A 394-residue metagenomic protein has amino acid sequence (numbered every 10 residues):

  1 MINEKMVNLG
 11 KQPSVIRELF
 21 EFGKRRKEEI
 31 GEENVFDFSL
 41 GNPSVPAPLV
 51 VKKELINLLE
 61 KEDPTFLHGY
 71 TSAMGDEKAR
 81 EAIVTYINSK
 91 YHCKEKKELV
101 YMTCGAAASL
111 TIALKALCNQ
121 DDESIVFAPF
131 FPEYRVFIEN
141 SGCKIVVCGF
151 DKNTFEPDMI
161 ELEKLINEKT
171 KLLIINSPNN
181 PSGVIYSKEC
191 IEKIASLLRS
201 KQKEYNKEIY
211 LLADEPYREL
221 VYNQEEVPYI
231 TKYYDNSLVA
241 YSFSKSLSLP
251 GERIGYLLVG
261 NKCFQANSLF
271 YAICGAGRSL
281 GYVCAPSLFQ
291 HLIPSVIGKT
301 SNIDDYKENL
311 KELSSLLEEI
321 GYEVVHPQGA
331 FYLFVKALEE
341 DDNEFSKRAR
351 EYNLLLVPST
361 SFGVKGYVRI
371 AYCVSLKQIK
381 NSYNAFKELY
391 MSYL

Functional and structural regions predicted by a protein language model:
I2-K5, L9-G105, I112, V296-K299 (+1 more regions): N-terminal small-domain helix-loop-helix segment of the aminotransferase-like
R25-G31, K90-H92, L197-I209, N261-N267 (+1 more regions): Alpha-helix termini
T65-K203, R218-Y233, A385: Conserved core of the PLP fold type I
T85, S89, E163, K171 (+3 more regions): PLP-dependent enzyme catalytic core of the Aspartate aminotransferase-like
D235-K307, K311, Y390: Conserved core segment of the aminotransferase class I/II
L280-A285, N309, L333-Y352, R369-A371 (+1 more regions): Accessory recognition modules or surfaces
S287-P294, Y306-E318, E323-K336, F362 (+1 more regions): Conserved glycine-rich beta-strand-loop-beta hairpin in the small C-terminal domain of fold type I
